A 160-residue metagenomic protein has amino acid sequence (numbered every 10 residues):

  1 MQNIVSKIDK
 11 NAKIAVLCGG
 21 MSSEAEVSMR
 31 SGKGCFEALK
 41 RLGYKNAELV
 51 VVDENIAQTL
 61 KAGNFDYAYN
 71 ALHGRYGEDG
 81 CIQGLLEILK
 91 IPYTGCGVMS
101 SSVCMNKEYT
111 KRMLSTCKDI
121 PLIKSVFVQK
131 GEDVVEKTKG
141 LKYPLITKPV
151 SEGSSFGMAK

Functional and structural regions predicted by a protein language model:
M1-M99, V103-M105, Y109, M113-K118 (+1 more regions): ATP-binding N-terminal substructure of ATP-dependent carboxylate-amine bond-forming enzymes
K10, G43, P121, Y143 (+1 more regions): Residue-level signal for beta-strand positions within conserved beta-sheet cores that form or flank
A15, E108, L141-P144, S154: N-terminal beta-alpha lobe that positions the nucleotide/phosphoryl donor in ATP/NTP-coupled carboxylate activation
S28, I123-S125, P144-K160: Glycine-rich phosphate-binding loop of ATP-grasp-fold ATP-dependent ligases
I91-T94, I120, Y143, K148: Hydrophobic alpha-helix-in-membranes signature
